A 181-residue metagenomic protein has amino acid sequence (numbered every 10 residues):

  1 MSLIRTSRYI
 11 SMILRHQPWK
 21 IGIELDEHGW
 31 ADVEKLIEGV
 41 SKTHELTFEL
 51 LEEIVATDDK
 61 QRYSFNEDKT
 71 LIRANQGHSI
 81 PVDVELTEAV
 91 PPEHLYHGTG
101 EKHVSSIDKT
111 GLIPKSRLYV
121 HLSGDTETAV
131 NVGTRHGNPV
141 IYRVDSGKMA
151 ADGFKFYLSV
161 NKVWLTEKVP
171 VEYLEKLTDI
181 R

Functional and structural regions predicted by a protein language model:
M1-L95, T99-V120, T126-R181: Conserved NAD+-utilizing ADP-ribose enzyme module
